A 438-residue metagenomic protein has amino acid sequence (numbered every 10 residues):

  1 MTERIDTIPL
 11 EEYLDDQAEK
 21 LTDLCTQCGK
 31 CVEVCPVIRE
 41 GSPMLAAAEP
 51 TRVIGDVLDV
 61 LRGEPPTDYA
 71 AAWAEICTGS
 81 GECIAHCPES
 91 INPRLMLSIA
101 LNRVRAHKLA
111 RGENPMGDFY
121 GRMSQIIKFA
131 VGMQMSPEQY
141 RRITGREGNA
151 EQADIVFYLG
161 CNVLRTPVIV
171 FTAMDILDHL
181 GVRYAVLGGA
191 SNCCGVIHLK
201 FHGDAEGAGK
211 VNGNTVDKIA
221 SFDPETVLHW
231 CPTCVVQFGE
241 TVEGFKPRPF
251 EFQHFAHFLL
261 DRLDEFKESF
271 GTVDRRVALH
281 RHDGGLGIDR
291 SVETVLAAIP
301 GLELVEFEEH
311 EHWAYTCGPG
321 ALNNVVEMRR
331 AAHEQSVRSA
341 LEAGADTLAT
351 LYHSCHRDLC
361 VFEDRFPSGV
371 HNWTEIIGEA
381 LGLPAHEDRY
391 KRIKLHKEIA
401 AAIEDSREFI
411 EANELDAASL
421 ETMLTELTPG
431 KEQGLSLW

Functional and structural regions predicted by a protein language model:
M1-E33, V37, D56, I99 (+9 more regions): Iron-sulfur (Fe-S) cluster-binding modules
T22, A47-V235, T241-V242, L395-W438: Iron-sulfur-cluster electron-transfer modules
T22-E40, A74-S90, L159-N162, A190-H202 (+4 more regions): Local cysteine-cluster metal-coordination motifs and their immediate loop/turn environment, predominantly Fe-S cluster
V37-E49: N-terminal single-stranded DNA-binding subdomain of primase/primase-helicase replication proteins
L187, S191, L260-D261, E268-T272: A short mid-domain helix/strand-loop element embedded in enzyme catalytic domains that forms or borders the active-site
G188-A190, F255-A256, E308, T374: Residues at the C-termini of beta-strands that transition into short coil/loop
N192-C193, F258-R262, E311-Y315, I376-L381: A short acidic, often aromatic-flanked loop/helix-cap motif at beta-alpha or helix-coil junctions that lines enzyme
G209-T215, F258-E265: Active-site glycine-rich loop that binds ribose-phosphate moieties when present
